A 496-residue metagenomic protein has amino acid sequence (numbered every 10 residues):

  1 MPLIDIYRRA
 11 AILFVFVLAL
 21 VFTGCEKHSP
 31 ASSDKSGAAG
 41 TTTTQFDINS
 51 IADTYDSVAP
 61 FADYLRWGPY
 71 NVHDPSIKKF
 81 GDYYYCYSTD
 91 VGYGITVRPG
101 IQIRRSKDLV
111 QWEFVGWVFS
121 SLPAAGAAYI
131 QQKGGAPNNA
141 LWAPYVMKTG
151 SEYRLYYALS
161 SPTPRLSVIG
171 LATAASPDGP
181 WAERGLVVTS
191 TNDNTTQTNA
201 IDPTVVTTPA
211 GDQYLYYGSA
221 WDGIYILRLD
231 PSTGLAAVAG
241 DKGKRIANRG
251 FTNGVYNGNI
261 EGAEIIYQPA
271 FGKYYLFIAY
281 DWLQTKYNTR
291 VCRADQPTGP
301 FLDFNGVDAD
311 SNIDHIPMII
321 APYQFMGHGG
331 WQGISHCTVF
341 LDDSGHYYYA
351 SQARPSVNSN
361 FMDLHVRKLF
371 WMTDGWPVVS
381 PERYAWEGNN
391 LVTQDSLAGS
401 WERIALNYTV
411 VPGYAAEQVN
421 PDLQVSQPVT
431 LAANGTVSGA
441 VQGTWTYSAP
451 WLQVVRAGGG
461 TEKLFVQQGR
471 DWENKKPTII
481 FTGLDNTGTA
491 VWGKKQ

Functional and structural regions predicted by a protein language model:
P2-I12: Bacterial N-terminal signal peptides that target proteins for export
Y7-R8, F16, S36: Short, intrinsically disordered, low-complexity terminal segments
A10-I12, L18, T42: N-terminal leader/targeting signatures
I12-L13, A31: General helical structural elements
L13-F14, P69: N-terminal amphipathic alpha-helix initiation
L18-A19, P300: Alpha-helical transmembrane segments and their juxtamembrane interfaces
V21-G24: C-terminal motif of bacterial Sec signal peptides marking the signal peptidase cleavage site
K27-Q496: Carbohydrate-active catalytic/glycan-binding domains of CAZyme proteins, especially the secreted or lumenal ectodomains
